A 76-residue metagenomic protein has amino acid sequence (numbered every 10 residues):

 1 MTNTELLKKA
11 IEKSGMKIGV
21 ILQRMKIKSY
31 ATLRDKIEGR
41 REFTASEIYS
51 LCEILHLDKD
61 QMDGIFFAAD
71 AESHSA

Functional and structural regions predicted by a protein language model:
M1-I18: A short, Lys/Arg-rich alpha-helix, primarily the initiator
K9, R34-D35, G64: DNA-binding alpha-helical recognition surfaces that contact promoter or target DNA
I11, L22-Q23, C52: The alpha-helix within a helix-turn-helix
S14-G15, Q61-A76: Short, charged recognition helix plus adjacent turn of helix-turn-helix-like nucleic-acid-binding domains
M16-D35: Short alpha-helical DNA-recognition segment
K36-I37, E47, F66: DNA major-groove recognition helix of helix-turn-helix
S46-Q61: DNA major-groove recognition helix of helix-turn-helix/homeodomain DNA-binding modules
